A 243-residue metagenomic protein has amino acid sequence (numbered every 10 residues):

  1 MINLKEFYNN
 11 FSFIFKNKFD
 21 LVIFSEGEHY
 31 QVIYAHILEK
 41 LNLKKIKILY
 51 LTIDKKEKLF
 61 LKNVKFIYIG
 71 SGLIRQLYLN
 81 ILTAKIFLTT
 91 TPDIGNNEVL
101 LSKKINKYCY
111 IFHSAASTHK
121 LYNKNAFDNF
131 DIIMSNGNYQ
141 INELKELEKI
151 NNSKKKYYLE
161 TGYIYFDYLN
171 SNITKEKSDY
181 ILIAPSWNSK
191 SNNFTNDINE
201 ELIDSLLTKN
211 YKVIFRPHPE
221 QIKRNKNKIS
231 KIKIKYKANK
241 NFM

Functional and structural regions predicted by a protein language model:
M1-L82: N-terminal pre-catalytic "stem/leader" segment of glycosyltransferase-like enzymes
I2-E6, A126-T195, P219-I222: A nucleotide-sugar donor-handling region in carbohydrate enzymes
D20, K85-I86, K107, I132 (+2 more regions): Structural motif
H29-K44, I164-I232: Conserved catalytic-core segment of nucleotide-activated headgroup transferases in glycan assembly
L41-N42, V99-I105, K124-N129, N152 (+1 more regions): Short, conserved loop/helix-junction motifs that constitute active-site signature segments in enzyme catalytic cores
I46-D54, D131-G137, I214-H218: Short internal beta-strands
K55-A126: Extended catalytic core of nucleotide-activated donor transferases of GT-like folds
S71-L73, L79-N80, Q221-M243: Donor nucleotide-activated moiety binding/catalytic core segment of transferases that use nucleotide-activated donors
